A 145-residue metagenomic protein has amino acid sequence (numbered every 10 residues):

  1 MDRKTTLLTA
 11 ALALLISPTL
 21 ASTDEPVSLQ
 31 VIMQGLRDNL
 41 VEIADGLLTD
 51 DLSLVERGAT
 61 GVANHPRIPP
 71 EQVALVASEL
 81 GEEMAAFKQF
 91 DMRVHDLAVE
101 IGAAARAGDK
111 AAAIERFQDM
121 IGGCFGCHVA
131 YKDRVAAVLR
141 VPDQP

Functional and structural regions predicted by a protein language model:
M1-L8: Bacterial N-terminal signal peptides that target proteins for export
T9-S17: Bacterial N-terminal signal peptides
S22-G58: Immediate post-signal-peptide N-terminus of mature secreted/exported proteins
Q30-R37, V129-P145: Flexible linker/context regions in extracytoplasmic redox proteins
L54-E56, V62, A113: Solenoid-repeat scaffolds in large eukaryotic assemblies
P69-F87: Short, solvent-exposed, charged loop/turn and helix-capping segments that join or cap alpha-helices on peripheral
A111-G122: Immediate flanking context of iron-sulfur cluster ligation sites
M120-Y131: The canonical Cys-X-X-Cys-His
